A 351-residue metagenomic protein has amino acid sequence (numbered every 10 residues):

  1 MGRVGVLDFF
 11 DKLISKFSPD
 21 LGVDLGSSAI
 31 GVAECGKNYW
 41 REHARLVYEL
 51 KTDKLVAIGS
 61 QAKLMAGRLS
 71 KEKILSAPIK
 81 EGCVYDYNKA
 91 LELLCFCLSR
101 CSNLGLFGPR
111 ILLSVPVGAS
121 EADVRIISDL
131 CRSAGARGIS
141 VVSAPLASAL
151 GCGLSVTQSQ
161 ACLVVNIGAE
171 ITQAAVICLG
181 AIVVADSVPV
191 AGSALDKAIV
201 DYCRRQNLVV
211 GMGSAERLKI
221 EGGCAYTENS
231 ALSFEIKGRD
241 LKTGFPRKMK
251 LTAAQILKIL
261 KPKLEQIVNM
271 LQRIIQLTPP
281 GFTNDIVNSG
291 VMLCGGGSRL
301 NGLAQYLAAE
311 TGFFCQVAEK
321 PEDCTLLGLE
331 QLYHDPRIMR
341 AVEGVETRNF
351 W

Functional and structural regions predicted by a protein language model:
M1-H43, V47-V165, I177-V291, S298-K320 (+2 more regions): Nucleotide/phosphate-binding catalytic cleft detector across ATP-hydrolyzing and phosphate-transferring enzymes
G168-A169: C-terminal, charged low-complexity interaction regions
